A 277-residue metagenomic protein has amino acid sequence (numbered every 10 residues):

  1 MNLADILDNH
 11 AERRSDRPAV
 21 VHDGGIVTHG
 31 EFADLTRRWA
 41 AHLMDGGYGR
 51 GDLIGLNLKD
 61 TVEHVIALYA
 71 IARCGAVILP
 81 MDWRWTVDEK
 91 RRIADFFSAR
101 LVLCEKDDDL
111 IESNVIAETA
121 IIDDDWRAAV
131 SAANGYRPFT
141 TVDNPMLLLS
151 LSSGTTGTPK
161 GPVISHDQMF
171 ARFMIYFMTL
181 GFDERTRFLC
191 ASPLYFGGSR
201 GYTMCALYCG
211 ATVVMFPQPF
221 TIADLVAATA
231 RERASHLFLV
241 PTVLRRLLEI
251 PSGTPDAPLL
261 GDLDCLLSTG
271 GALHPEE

Functional and structural regions predicted by a protein language model:
M1, D124-M146, T254: Flexible, low-complexity linker/hinge segments
D8, D16-G47, G55-T61, V65 (+2 more regions): Conserved AMP-binding/adenylate-forming core of the ANL superfamily
S15-D16, A133-L151, T158, G181-R187: Conserved pre-ATP/AMP-binding loop-to-beta segment of ANL
T28-G30, F139, L147-A171: Conserved AMP-binding A3 loop
D45-G46, Y69, R73-V130: Structural core segment of the AMP-binding/adenylate-forming
L53, K59-L79, W83-V87, D95-R100 (+3 more regions): A short helix-loop-beta submotif of the ANL/AMP-binding
V87, E118-I122, C209, Q218-E277: Conserved adenylate-forming
F170-R187, G197-H236, I250: Conserved AMP-binding/adenylation subdomain of ANL enzymes
